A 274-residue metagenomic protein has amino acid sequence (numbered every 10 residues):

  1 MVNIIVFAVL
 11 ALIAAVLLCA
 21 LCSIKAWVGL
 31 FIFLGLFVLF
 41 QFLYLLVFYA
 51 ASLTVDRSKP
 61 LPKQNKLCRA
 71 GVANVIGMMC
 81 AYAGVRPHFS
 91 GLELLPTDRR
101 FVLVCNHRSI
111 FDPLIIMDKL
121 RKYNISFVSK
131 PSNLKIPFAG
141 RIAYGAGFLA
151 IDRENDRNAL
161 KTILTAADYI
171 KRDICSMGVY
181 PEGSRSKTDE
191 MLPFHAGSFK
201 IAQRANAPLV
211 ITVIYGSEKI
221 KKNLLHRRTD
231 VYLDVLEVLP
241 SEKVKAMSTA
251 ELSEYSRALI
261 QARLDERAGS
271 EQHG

Functional and structural regions predicted by a protein language model:
M1-V6, V16-L18, E266-G274: Soluble, non-transmembrane catalytic domains of enzymes that act on hydrophobic metabolites at membranes
V2-A14, C22-R100: Membrane-anchoring hydrophobic helices of lipid-metabolizing enzymes
S52-A73, A81, T97-N155: Catalytic core of membrane glycerolipid acyltransferases/transacylases, capturing the structured, soluble-facing
F89, L103, F127, L233-V235: Generic preference for hydrophobic
F89, L149-D152, S241: Short acidic-hydrophobic, aromatic-tinged amphipathic segments that line or gate anion-handling sites
L160-G274: Non-catalytic C-terminal accessory region of glycerolipid acyltransferases and related lyso-lipid remodeling enzymes
